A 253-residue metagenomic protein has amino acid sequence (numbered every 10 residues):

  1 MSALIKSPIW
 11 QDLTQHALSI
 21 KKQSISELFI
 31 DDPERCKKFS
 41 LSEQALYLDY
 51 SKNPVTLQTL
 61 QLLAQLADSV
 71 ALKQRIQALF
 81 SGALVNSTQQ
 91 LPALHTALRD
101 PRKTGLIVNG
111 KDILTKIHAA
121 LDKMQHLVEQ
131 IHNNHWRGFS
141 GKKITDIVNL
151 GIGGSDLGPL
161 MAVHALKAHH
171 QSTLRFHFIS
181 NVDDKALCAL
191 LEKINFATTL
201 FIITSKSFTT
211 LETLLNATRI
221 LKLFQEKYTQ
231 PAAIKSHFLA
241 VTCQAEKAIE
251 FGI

Functional and structural regions predicted by a protein language model:
L4-I9, H16-F29, P33-S140: Extended, charge-enriched "interface" segments that sit outside catalytic cores
I9-Q11, N181: Mixed-charge, polar/low-complexity N-terminal
H126-N134, S140-I253: Glycine-rich phosphate-binding loops that contact phosphosugars or nucleotide phosphates
